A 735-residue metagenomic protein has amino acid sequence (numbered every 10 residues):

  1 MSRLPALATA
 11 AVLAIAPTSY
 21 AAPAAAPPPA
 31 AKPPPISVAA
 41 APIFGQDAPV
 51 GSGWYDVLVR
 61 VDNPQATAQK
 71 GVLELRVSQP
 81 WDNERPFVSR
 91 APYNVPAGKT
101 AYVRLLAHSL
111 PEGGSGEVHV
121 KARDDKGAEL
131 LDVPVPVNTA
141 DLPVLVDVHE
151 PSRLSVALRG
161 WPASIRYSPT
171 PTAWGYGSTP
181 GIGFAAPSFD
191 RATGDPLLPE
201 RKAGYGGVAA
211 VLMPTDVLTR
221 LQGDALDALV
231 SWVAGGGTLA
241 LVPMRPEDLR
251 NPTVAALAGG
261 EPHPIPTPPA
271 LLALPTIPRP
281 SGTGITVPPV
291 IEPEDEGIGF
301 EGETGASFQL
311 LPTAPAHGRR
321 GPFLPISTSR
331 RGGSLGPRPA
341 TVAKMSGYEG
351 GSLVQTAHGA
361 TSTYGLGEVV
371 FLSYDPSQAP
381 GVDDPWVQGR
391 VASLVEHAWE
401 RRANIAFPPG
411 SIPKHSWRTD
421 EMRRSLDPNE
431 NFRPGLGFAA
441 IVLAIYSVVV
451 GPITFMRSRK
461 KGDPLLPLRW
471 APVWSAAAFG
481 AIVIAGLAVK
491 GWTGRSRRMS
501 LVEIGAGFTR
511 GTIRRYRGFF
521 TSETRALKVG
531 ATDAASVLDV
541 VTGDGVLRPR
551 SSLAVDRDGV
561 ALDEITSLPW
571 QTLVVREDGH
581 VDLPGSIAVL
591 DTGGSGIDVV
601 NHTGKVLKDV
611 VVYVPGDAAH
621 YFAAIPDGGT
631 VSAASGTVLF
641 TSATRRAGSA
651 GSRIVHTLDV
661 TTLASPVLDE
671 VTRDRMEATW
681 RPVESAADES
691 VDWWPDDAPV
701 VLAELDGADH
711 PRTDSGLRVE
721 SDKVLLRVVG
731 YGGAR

Functional and structural regions predicted by a protein language model:
A8-S19: Bacterial N-terminal signal peptides
A22-W81, S89-L106, L110-E112, V118 (+9 more regions): Extracellular ligand-binding/catalytic regions of CAZymes and related secreted enzymes and adhesion modules
P27-A30, S37-A41, L130, V146-G206 (+3 more regions): A conserved amphipathic helix/loop scaffold that creates a polar/acidic microenvironment used either to coordinate
A66-G71, L130, S152-V156, V606-D609: Short acidic/proline- and small/hydrophobic-mixed sequence motifs that coincide with surface turns and coil-to-beta
R76-E84, D125, P615-A619: Change "in extracellular beta-sheet-rich domains … of secreted and cell-surface proteins" to "in beta-sheet-rich domains
A128-V137: Edge beta-strands of extracellular beta-sandwich domains
R495-A534: Cytosolic/matrix-facing juxtamembrane and C-terminal tails of multi-pass cellular membrane proteins
G518-L639: Soluble catalytic regions of membrane-associated enzymes that act on cell-envelope and secretory-pathway components
